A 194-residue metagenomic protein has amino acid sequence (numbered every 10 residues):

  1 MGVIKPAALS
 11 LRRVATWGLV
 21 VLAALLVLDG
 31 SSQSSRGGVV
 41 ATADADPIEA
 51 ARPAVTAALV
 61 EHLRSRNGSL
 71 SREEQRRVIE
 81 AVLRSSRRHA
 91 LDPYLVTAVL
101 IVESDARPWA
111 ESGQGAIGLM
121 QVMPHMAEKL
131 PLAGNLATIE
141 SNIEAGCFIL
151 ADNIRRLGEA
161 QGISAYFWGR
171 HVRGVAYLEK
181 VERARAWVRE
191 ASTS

Functional and structural regions predicted by a protein language model:
M1, K5, D29-S32: Internal intein/HINT superfamily modules and their associated LAGLIDADG
G2-L19: N-terminal Sec-pathway targeting helices
A15, A23-V39: Bacterial Sec-dependent signal peptides at the C-terminal "C-region" and cleavage site
L19-V20, A24, S192: Enrichment for repetitive, rod-forming helical segments
Q33-S194: Catalytic glycan-binding domains that act on GlcNAc-containing polysaccharides
